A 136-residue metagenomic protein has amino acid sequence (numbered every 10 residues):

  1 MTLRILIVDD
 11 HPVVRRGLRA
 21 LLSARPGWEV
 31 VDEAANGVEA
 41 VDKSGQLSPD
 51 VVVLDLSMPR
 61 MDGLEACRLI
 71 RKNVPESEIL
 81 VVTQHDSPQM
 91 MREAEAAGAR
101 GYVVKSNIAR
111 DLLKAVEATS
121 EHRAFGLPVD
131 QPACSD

Functional and structural regions predicted by a protein language model:
T2-V14, L18-L22: Conserved acidic segment of CheY-like receiver
D9, D55, T83: Active-site residues of response regulator receiver
N36-E39, D62-E65: Acidic catalytic/metal-coordinating carboxylates
G45-L47, L69-S77, A97: Conserved phosphotransfer cores of two-component systems
L47-V53: Active-site beta3 strand of CheY-like receiver
M58: Receiver (REC) domain active-site loop signature in two-component systems and cognate sites in sensor histidine kinases
E65, D86-V103, N107-K114, A118: Alpha4 helix (beta4-alpha4-beta5 surface) of REC/receiver domains from two-component response regulators
E117-Q131: The C-terminal output helix
